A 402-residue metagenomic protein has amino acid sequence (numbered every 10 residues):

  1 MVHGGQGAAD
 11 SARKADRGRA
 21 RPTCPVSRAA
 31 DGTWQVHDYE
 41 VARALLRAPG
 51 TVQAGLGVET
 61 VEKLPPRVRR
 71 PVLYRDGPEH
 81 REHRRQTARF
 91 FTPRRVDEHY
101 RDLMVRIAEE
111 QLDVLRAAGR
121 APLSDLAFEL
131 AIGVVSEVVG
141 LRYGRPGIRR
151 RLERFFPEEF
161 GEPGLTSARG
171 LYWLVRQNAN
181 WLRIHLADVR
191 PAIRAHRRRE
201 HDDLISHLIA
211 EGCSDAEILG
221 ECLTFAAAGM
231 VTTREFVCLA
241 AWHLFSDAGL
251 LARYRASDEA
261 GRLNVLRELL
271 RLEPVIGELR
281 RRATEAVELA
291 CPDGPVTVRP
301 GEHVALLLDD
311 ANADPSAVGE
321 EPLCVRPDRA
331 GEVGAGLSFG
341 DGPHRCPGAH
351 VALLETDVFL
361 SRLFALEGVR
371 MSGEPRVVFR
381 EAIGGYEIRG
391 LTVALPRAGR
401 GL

Functional and structural regions predicted by a protein language model:
M1-L402: Cytochrome P450
